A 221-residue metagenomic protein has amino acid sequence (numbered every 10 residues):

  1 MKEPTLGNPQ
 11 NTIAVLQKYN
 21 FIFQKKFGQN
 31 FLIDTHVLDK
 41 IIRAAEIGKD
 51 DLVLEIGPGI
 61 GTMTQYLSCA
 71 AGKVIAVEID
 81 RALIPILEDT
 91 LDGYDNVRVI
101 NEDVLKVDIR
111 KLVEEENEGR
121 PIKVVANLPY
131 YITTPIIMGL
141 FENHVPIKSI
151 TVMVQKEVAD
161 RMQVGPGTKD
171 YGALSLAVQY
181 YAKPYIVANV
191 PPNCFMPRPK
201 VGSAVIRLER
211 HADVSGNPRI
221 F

Functional and structural regions predicted by a protein language model:
M1-F221: Catalytic cores of RNA-modifying enzymes
